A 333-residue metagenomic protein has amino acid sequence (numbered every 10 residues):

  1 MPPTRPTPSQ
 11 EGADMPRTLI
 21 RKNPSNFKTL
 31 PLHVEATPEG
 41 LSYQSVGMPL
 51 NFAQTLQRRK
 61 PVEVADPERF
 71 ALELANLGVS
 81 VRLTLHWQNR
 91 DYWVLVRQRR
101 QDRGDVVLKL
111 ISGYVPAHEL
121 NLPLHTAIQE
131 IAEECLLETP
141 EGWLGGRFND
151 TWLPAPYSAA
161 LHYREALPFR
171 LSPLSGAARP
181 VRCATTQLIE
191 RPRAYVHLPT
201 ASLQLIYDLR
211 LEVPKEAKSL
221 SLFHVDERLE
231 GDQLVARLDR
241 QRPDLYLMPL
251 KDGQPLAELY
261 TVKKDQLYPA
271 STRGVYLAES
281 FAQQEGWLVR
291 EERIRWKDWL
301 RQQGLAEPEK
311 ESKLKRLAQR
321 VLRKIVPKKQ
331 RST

Functional and structural regions predicted by a protein language model:
M1-Q129, L136-T333: N-terminal leader/linker segments that precede catalytic domains of diphosphate-processing enzymes
